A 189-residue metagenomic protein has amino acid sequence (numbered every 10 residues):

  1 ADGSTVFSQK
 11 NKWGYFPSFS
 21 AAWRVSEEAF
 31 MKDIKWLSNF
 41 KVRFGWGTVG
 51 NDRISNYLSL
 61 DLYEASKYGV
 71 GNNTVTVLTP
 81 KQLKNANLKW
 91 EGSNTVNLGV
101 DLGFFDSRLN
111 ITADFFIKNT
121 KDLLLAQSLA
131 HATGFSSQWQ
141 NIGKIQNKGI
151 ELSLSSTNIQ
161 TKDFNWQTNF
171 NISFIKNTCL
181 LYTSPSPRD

Functional and structural regions predicted by a protein language model:
A1-S184, R188: Extracellular/periplasmic, surface-exposed regions of secreted and cell-surface proteins
